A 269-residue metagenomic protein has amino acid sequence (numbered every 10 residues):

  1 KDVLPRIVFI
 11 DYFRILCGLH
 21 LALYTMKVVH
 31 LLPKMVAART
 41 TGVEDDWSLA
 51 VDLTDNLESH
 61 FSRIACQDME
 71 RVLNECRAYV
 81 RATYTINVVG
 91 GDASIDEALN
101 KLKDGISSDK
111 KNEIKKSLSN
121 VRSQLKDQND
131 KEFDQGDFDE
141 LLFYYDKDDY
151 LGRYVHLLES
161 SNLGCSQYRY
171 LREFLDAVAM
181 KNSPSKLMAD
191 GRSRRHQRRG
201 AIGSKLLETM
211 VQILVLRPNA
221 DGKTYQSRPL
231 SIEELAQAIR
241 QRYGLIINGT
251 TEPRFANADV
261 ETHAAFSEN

Functional and structural regions predicted by a protein language model:
K1-H156: Long, compositionally biased intrinsically disordered regions
T83, N87, K181-S185, R217-D221 (+2 more regions): Short secondary-structure junctions and interdomain/linker hinges
S107, S123, M180, V215-N219: Generic surface-pattern signal
L125-Q212: Long, low-complexity, charged/polar intrinsically disordered regions in eukaryotic proteins
I202-I232: Positively charged, polyanion-binding regions of nucleic-acid-associated proteins
Y225-R242, I246-D259: Short acidic, hydrophobic short linear motifs in intrinsically disordered regions
A256-N269: C-terminal engagement modules used by replication, chromatin/transcription, nuclear envelope/ESCRT, and ubiquitin
